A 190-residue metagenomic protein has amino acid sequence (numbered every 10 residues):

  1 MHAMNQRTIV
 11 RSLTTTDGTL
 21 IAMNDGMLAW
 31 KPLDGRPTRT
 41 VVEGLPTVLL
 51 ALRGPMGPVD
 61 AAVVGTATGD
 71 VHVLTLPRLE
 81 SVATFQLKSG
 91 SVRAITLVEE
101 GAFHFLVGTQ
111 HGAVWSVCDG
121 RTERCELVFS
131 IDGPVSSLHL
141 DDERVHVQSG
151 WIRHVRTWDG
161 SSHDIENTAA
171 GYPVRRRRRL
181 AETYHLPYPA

Functional and structural regions predicted by a protein language model:
M1-A3, R36-V42, E80-Q86, E123-F129 (+1 more regions): A short beta-strand motif characteristic of beta-propeller blades
Q6-T14, G44-G54, G90-V98, D132-D142 (+1 more regions): Repeated scaffold domains used in trafficking and secretory/extracellular systems, primarily beta-propellers
T16-G18, V59-D60, A102-F103, D142-E143: Short coil/turn segments that connect the beta-strands within blades of beta-propeller domains
L20-M23, A62-G65, F105-G108, H146-S149: Conserved beta-strand element within WD40/beta-propeller blades
M23-G35: Beta-propeller domains
D25-G26, T68, H111, W151: Residue-level signature of beta-propeller blades and closely related beta-rich strand-turn architectures in secreted
L28-A29, H72-V73, A113-S116, H154-R156: WD40 beta-propeller blade core
P32-G35, L76-L79, C118-T122, W158-S161: Short loop/turn segments that connect beta-strands within beta-propeller blades
